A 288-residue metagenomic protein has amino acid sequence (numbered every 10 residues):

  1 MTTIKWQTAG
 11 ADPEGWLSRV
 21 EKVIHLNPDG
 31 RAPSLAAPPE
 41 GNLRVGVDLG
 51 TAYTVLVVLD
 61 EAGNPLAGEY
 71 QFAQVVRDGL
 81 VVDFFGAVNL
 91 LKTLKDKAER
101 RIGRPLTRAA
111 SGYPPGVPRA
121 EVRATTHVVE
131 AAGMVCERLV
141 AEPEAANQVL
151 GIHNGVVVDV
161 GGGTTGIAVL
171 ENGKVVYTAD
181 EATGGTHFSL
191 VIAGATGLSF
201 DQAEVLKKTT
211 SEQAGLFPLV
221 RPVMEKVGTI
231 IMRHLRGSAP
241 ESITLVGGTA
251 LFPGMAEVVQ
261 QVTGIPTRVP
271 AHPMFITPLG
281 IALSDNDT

Functional and structural regions predicted by a protein language model:
M1-T51, V55-V160, K174-T288: Nucleotide/phosphate-binding catalytic cleft detector across ATP-hydrolyzing and phosphate-transferring enzymes
G163: Short glycine-rich anion-binding loops that position phosphate/pyrophosphate groups of nucleotides and phosphorylated
G166-A168: A structural feature that tracks compact, well-ordered secondary-structure segments with a strong bias toward
E171: A cytosolic small-molecule/anion-sensing beta-strand core signal
